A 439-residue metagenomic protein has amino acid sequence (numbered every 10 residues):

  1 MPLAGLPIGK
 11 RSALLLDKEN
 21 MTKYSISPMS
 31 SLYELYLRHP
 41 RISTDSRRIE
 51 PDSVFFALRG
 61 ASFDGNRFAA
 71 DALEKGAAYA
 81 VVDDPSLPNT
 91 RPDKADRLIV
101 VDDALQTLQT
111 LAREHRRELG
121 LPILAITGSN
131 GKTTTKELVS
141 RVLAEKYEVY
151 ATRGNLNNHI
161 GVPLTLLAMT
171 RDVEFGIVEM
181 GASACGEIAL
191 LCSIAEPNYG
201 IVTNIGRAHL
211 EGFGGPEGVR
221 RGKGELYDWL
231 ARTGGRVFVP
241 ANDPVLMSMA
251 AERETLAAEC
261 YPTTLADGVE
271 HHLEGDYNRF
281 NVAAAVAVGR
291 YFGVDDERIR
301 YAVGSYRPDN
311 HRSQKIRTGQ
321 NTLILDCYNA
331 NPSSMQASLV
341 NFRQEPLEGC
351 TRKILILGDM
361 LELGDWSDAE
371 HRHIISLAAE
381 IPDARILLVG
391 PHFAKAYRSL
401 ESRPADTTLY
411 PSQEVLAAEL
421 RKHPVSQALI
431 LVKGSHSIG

Functional and structural regions predicted by a protein language model:
P2, G9-T110, E114, S376-A394: N-terminal leader/targeting and accessory segments in enzymes
D52, S86-P92, I201-T322, Q344-T351 (+3 more regions): Acidic, Mg2+-coordinating active-site environments of NTP-dependent enzymes
L58-F63, R67, D309, C327-A405: Active-site beta-alpha connecting loops in nucleotide-dependent enzymes
I99-D103, T407-L416: Short acidic-hydrophobic, aromatic-tinged amphipathic segments that line or gate anion-handling sites
Q106-V237, A241, M247-R253, G289 (+1 more regions): Phosphate-binding loop of NTP-binding sites
T127, L420-G439: A glycine-rich beta-strand to alpha-helix segment that forms a phosphate/ribose-binding loop at ligand/cofactor sites
F175, Y199, A284, V425-K433: Short SAM/SAH-binding signature in class I
